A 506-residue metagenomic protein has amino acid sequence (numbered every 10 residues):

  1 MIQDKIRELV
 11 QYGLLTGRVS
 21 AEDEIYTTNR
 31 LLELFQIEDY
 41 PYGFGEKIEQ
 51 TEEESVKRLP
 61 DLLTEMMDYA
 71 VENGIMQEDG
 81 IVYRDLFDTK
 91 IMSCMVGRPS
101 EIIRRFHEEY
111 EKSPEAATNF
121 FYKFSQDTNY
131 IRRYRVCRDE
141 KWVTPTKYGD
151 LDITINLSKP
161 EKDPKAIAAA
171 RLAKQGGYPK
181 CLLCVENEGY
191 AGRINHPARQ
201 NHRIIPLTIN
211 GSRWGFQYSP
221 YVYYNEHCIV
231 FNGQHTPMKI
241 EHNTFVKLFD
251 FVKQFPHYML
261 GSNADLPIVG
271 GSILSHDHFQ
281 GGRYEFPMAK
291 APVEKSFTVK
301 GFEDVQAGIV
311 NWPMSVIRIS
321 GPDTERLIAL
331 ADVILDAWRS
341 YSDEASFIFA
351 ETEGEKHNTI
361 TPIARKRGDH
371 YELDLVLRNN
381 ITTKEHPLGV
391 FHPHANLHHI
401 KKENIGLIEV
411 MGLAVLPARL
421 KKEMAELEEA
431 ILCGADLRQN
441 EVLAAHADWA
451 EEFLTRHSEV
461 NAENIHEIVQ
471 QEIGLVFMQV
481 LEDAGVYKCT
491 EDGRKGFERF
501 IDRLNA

Functional and structural regions predicted by a protein language model:
M1-M238, N311-S315, L327-A331, A337-A506: Active-site microenvironments that recognize anionic phosphate/pyrophosphate groups
N201-R203, H235-L260: Helical scaffold of the NTase/Pol beta-like nucleotidyltransferase catalytic core
W214-S219, T244, L248-V252, T298-V305: Structured alpha-helical segments in the cores of large, soluble enzyme domains
K247-F251, V333, V476: Amphipathic alpha-helical segments that form well-ordered structural scaffolds and often line/cohere around active
V252-S272, G281-V333, R339-S342: Catalytic or ion-translocation cores adjacent to nucleophile or general acid/base/metal-coordination motifs in diverse
P267-S275, E353-T359: Beta-rich nucleic-acid/ligand-interaction surfaces
